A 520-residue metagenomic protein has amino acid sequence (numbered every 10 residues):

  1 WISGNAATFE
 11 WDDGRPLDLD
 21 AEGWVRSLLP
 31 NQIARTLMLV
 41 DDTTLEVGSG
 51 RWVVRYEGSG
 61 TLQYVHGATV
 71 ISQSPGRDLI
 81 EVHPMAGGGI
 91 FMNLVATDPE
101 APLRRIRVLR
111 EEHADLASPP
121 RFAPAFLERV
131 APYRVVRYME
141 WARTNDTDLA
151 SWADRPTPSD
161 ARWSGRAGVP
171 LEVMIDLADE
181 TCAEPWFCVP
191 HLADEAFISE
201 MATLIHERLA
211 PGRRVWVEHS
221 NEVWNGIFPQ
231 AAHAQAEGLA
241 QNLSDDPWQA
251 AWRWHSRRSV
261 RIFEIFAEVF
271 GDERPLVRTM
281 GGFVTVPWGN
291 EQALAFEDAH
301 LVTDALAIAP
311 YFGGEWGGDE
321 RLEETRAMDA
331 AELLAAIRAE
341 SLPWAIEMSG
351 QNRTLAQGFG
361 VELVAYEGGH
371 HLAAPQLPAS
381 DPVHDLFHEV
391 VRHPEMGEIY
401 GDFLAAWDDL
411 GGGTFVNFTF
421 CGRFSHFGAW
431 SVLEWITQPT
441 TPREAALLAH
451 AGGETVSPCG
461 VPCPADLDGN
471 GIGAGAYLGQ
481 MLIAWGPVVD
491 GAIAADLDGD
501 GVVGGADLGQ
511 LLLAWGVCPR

Functional and structural regions predicted by a protein language model:
W1-H219, W224-E340, W344-V461: Non-catalytic accessory regions flanking glycosidase/transglycosidase catalytic cores in CAZymes
C459-R520: Cellulosome-associated attachment modules in secreted, modular CAZymes
